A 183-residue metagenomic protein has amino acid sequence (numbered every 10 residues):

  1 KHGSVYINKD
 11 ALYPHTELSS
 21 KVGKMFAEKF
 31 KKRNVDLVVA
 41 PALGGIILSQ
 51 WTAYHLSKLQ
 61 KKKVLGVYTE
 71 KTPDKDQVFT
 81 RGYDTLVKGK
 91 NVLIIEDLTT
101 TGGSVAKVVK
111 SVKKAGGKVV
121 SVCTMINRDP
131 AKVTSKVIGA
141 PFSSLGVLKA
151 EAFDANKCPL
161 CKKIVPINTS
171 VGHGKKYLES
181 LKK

Functional and structural regions predicted by a protein language model:
K1-K183: PRPP-associated nucleotide enzymes
